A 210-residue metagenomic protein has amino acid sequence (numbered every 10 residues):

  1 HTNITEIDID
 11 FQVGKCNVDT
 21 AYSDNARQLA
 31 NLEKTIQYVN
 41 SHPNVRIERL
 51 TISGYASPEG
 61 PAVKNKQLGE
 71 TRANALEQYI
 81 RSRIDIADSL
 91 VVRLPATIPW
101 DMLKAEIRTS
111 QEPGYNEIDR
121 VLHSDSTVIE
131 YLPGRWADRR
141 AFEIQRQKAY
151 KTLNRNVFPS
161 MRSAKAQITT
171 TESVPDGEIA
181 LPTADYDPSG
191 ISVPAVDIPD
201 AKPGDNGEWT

Functional and structural regions predicted by a protein language model:
T2, F11, C16-P58, E77-R81: Periplasmic peptidoglycan-binding/anchoring modules of Gram-negative envelope and division proteins
N3, D19-R27, H42-N44, G60 (+3 more regions): Extracytoplasmic/periplasmic, Sec-exported soluble proteins
E6-G14, S23, S41, V45-I47 (+1 more regions): Periplasmic OmpA/Pal-like peptidoglycan-binding modules at the C-termini of bacterial envelope proteins
Q28-T35, R72, L76, G114-I118 (+2 more regions): Stable alpha-helical elements in mature extracytoplasmic
I52, L68-I84, A166: Cysteine-centered nucleophilic/redox motifs
P61-K64, D85-S89: Short, solvent-exposed secondary-structure capping/transition elements
D200, E208-T210: Alpha-helical segment of the N-proximal tetratricopeptide repeat
